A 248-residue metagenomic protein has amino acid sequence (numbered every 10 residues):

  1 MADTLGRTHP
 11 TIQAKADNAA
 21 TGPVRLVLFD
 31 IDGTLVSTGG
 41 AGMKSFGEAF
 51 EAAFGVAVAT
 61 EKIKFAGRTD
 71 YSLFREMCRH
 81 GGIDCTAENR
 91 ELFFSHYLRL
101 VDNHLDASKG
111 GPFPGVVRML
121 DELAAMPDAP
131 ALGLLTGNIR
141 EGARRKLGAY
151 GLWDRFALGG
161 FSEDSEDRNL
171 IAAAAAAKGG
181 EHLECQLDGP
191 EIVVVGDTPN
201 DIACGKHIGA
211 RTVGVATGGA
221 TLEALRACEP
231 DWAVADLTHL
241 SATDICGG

Functional and structural regions predicted by a protein language model:
M1-R25, C85-E88, V117, D121-A124 (+1 more regions): Asp-based, Mg2+/Mn2+-dependent phosphohydrolase catalytic module
T4-A66, S72, C78-H80: Active-site neighborhood of HAD-like aspartate-dependent phosphohydrolases
K15-A16, P23, L28, D102-L134 (+2 more regions): Short, acidic loop-to-helix structural element flanking the phosphoryl-transfer center in phosphate-processing enzymes
T34, A41, R140, N200 (+1 more regions): Conserved Rossmann-like nucleotide-cofactor binding loop
T38, G42, P112, S165-I171: Phosphate/oxyanion-binding active-site loops and adjacent basic polyanion-contact surfaces
M43-G47, Y71, R75, F94 (+5 more regions): An amphipathic alpha-helix signature
A66-M126: A metal-dependent, Asp-based hydrolase signature
